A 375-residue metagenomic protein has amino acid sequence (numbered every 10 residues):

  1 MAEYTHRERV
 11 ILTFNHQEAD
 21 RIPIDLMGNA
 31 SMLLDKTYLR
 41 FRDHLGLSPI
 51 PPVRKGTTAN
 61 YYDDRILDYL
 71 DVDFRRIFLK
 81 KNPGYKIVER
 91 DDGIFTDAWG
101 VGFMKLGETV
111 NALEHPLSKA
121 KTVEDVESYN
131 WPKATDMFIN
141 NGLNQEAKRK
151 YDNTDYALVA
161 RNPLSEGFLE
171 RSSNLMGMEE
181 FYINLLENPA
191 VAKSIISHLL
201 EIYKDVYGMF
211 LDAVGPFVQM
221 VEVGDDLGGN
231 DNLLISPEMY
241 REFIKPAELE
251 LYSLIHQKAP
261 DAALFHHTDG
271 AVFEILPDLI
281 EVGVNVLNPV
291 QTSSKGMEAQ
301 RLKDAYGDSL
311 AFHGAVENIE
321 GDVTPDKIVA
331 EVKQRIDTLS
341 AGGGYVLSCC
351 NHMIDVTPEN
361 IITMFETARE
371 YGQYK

Functional and structural regions predicted by a protein language model:
M1-R42, I50, T96, K105 (+2 more regions): Active-site loop segments of alpha/beta catalytic cores
M32-D35, R75-I77, P83-E89, F168: Short active-site-adjacent helix-start/loop capping segments
D35-K80: Segments that shape or occlude catalytic/ligand-binding pockets
L67, G100, L158: Hydrophobic/aromatic pocket-lining and membrane-interface residues
L79-P132: A contiguous, low-structure linker/loop signature
